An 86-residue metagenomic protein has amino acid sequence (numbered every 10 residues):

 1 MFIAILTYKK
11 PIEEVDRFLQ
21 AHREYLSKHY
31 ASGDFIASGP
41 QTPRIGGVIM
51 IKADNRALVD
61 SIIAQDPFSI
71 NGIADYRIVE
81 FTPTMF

Functional and structural regions predicted by a protein language model:
M1-F86: Conserved, structured core segments of small domains
